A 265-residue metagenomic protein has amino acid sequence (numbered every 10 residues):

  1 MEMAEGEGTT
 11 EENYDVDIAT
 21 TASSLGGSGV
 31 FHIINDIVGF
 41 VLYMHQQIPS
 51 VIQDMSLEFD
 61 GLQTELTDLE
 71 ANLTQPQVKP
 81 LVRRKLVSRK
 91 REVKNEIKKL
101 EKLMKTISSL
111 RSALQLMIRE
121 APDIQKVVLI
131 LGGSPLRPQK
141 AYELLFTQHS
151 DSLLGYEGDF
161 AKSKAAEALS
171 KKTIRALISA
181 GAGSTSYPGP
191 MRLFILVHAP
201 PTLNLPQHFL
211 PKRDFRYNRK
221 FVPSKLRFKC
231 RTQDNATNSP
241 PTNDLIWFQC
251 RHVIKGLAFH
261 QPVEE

Functional and structural regions predicted by a protein language model:
M1-E265: Phospho-regulated, Ser/Thr/Pro-rich intrinsically disordered or coiled-coil terminal scaffolds of eukaryotic
